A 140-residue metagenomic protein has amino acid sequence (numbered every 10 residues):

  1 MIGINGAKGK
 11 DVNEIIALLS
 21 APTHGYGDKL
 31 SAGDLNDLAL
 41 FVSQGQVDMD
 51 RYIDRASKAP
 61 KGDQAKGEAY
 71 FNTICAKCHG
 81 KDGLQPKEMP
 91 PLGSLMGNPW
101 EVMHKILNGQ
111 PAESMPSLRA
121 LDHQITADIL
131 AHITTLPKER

Functional and structural regions predicted by a protein language model:
M1-A21, E68, N72, A76-P111: Gly/Gly-Pro-rich "capping" loops immediately C-terminal to redox-active cysteine motifs in periplasmic/lumenal
V12-S20, L35-S43, P99-L107, H123-T134: An amphipathic alpha-helix signature
S43-Y70, R140: Electrostatic cytochrome c docking/interface patches
G83, P137-K138: Activation segment of ePK-like protein kinases, specifically the conserved APE
S114-L118: Catalytic Tyr-x(3-8)-Lys segment
